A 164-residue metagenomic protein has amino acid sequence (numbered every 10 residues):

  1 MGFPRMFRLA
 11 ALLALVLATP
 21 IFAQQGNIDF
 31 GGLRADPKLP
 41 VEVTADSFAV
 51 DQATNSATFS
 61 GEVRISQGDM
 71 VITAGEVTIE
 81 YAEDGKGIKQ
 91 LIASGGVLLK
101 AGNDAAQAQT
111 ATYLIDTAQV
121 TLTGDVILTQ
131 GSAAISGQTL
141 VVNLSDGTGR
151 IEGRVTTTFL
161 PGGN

Functional and structural regions predicted by a protein language model:
M1-N164: Mature-chain termini and adjacent capping regions
